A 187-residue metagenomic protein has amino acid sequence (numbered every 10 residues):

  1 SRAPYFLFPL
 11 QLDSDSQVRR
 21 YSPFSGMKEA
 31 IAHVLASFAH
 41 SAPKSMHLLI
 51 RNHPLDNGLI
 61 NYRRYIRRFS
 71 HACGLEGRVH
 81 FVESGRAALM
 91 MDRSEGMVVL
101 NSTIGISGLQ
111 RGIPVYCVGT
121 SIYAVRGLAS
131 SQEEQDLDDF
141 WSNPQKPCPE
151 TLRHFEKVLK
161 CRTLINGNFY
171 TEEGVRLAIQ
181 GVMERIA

Functional and structural regions predicted by a protein language model:
S1-Y65: Conserved catalytic-core segment of nucleotide-activated headgroup transferases in glycan assembly
D13, L55, I104, I122 (+1 more regions): Short, glycine-/Ser/Thr-/acidic-enriched flexible segments
P43, G74-E76, Q110: Short, well-ordered coil/turn elements that cap or connect secondary structure elements
M46, G77-V79, I113: A structural micro-motif
P54, L59-L100: Donor nucleotide-activated moiety binding/catalytic core segment of transferases that use nucleotide-activated donors
I66-R68, Y116-C117, E134-Q135: Short, hinge-like loop/turn segments at secondary-structure boundaries
E83-A129: A donor-sugar binding/catalytic signature common to diverse glycosyltransferases and related nucleotide-sugar
G127-A187: Leloir-type glycosyltransferase catalytic cores
